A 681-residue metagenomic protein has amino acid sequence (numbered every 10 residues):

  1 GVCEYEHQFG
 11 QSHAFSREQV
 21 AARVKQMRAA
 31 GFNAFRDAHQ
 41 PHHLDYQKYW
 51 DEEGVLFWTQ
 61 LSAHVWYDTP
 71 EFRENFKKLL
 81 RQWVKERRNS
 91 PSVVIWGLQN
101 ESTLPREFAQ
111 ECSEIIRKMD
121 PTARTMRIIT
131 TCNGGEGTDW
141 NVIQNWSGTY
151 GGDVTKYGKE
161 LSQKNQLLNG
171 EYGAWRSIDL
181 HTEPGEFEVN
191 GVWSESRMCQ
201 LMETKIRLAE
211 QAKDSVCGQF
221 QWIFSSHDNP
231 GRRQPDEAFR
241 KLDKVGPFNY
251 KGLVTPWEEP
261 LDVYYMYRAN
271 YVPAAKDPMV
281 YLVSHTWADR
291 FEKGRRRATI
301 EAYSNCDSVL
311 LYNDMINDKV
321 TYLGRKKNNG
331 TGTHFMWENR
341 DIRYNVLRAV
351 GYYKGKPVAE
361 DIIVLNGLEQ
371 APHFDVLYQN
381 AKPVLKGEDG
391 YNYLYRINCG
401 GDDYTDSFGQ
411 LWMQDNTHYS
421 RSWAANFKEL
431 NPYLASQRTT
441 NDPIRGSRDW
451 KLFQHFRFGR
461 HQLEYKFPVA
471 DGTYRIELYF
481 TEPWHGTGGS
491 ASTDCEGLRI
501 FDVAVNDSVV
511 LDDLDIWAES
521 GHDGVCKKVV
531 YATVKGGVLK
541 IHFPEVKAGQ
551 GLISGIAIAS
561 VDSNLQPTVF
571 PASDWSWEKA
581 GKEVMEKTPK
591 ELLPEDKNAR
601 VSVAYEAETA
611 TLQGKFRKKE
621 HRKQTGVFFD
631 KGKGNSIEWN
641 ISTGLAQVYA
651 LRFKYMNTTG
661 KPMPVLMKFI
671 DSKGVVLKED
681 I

Functional and structural regions predicted by a protein language model:
G1-M27, K48: N-terminal carbohydrate-binding accessory modules
A21-Q26, A30, A34-V263, Y267 (+2 more regions): Substrate-binding/catalytic cleft of secreted carbohydrate-active enzymes, primarily glycoside hydrolases
A209-N392: Carbohydrate-binding surfaces of carbohydrate-active enzymes
R296-I300, Y395, N635-I637, Q647-L651: Structural beta-strand segments of beta-rich domains
Y303-S308, A646, T659-K661: Short proline/glycine-enriched turn/loop motifs at strand-loop junctions of beta-rich domains
Q370-N598, Q647-V648: Compositionally biased, intrinsically disordered or flexible polar/acidic segments
D442-Q454, G614-E638: Short carbohydrate-recognition loop motifs
Y479-W484, S642-G644, R652-T658: Solvent-exposed strand-to-loop "edge" motifs in beta-rich extracellular domains
